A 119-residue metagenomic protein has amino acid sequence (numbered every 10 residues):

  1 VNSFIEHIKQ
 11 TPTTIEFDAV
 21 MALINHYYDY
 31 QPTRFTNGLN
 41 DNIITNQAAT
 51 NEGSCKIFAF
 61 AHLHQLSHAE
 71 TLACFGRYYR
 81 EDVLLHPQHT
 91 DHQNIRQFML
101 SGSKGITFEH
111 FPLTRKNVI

Functional and structural regions predicted by a protein language model:
S3-Q10, P112-R115: Long, charge-rich, low-complexity intrinsically disordered regions
E6-T14, I43-Q47: Short, surface-exposed loop/turn motifs that are enriched in glycine and acidic residues and include a nearby proline
Q10, L39-N42, E52, H89 (+1 more regions): N-terminal, charged low-complexity regulatory/assembly segments
Q10-R34, H110: Short, charge-rich, low-complexity alpha-helical interaction segments
L23, Y27, C74-Y78, F98: Short acidic/histidine-centered micro-motifs embedded in hydrophobic/aromatic stretches that mark compact functional
P32-T45: A short, structured beta-strand/loop element
I44-Q93: Amphipathic protein-protein interaction modules
T90-V118: Long, compositionally biased
